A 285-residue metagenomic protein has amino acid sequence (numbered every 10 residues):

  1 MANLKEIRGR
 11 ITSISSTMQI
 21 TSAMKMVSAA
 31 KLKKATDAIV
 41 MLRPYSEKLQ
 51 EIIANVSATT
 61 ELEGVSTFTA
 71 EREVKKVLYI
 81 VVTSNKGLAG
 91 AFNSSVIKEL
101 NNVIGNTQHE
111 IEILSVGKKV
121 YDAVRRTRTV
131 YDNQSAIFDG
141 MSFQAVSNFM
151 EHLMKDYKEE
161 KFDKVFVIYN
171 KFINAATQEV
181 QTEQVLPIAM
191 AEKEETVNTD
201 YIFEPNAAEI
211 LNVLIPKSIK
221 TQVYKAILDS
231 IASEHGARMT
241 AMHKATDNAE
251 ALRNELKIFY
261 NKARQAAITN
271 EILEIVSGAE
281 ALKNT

Functional and structural regions predicted by a protein language model:
M1-T285: C-terminal beta-strand-loop-alpha-helix "lid" module of Rossmann-like NAD(P)-dependent dehydrogenases
